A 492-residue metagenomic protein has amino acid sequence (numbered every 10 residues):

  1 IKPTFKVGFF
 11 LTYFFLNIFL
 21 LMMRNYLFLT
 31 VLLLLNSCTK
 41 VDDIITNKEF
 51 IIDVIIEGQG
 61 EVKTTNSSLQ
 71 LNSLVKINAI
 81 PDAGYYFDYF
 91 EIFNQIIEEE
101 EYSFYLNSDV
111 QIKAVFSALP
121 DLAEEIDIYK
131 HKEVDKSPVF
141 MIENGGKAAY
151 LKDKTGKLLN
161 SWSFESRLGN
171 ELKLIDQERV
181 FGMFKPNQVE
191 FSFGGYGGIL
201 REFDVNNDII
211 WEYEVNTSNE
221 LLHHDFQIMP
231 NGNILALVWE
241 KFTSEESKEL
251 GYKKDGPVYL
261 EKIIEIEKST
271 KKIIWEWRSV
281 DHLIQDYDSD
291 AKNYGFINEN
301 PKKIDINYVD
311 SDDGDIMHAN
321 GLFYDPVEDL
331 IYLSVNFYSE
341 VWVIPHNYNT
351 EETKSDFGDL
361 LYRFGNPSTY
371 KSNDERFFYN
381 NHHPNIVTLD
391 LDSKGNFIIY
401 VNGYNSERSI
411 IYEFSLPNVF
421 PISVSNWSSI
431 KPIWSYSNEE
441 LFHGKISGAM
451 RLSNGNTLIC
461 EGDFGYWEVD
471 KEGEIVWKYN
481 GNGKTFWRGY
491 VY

Functional and structural regions predicted by a protein language model:
I1-L11: Positively charged N-terminal leader segments that act as targeting/secretion signals
M22-Y26: Positively charged n-region of N-terminal signal peptides that target proteins for export
N36-S37: C-terminal motif of bacterial Sec signal peptides marking the signal peptidase cleavage site
I45-I55, E100-L119: Conserved "repeat-terminator" motif of extracellular CCP/Sushi domains
N47-I51, Q70-K76: Short coil/turn motif common to extracellular beta-sandwich-like domains
D53-S68, I96-I97: Short, solvent-exposed loop/edge segments of extracellular or virion-exposed proteins
L74-Y102: Surface-exposed interfaces of beta-sheet-rich extracellular modules
L119-Y492: Histidine-/acidic-rich catalytic cores in large beta-rich domains
